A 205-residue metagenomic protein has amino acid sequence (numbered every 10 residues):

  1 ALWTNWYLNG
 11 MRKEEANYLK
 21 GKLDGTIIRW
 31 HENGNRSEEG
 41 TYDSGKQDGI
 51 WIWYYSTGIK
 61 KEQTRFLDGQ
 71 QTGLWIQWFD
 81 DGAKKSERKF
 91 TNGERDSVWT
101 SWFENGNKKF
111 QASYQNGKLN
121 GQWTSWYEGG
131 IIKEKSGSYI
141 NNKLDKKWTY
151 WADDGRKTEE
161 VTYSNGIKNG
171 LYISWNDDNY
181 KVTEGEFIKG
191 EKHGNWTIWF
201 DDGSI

Functional and structural regions predicted by a protein language model:
A1-I205: Glycine/tyrosine- and acidic-biased, solvent-exposed loop/turn segments at the edges of beta-strands
